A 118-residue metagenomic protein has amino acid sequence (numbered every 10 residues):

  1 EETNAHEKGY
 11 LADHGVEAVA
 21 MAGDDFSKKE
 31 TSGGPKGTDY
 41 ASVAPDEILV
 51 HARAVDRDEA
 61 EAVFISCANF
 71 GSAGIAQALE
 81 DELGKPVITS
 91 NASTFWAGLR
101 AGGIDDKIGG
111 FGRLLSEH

Functional and structural regions predicted by a protein language model:
E1-A5, A68-A73, T94: Gly/Ser/Thr-rich loops at beta-strand to alpha-helix junctions that form or flank small-molecule/cofactor-binding
E1-Y10, G102-H118: Short, glycine-/small-residue-rich phosphate/pyrophosphate-handling segment
E2-S66: Active-site rim beta-loop-alpha module in soluble metabolic enzymes
D13, A44-P45, D81-E82, I104-I108: Short, hinge-like loop/turn segments at secondary-structure boundaries
G23-F26, N91-F95, R113: Short, acidic/turn-prone active-site loops that include or flank metal/cofactor- and phosphate-binding residues
A73-D81: Short Gly/Thr/Asp-enriched flexible loops that form oxyanion-binding sites at enzyme active sites
L83-K107: Short, flexible loop segments at boundaries between secondary-structure elements
